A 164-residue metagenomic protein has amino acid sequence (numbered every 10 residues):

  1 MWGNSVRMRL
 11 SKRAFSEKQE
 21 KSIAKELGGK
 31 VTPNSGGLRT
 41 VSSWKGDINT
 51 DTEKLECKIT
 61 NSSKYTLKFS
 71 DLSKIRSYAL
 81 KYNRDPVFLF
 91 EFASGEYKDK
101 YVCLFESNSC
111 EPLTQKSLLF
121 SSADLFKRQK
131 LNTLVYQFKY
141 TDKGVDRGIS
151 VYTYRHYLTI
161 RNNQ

Functional and structural regions predicted by a protein language model:
M1-Q164: Catalytic phosphate/metal-binding cores of nucleic-acid and nucleotide-processing enzymes, i.e., regions that mediate
